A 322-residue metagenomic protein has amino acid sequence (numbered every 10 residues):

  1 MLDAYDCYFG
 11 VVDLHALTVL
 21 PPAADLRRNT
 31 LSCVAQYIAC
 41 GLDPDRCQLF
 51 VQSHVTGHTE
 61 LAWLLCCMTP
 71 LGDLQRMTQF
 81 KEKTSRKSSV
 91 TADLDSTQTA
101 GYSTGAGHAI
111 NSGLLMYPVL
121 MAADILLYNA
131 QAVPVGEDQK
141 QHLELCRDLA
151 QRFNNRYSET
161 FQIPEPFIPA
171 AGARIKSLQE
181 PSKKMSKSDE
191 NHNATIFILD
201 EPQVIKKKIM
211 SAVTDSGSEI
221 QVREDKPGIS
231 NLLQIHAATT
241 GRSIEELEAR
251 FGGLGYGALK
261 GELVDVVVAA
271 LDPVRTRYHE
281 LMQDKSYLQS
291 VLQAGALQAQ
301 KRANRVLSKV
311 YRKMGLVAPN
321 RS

Functional and structural regions predicted by a protein language model:
M1-A122, A269, H279: N-terminal Rossmann-like or analogous alpha/beta NTP/dinucleotide-binding catalytic cores that position adenine
A4-D6, T69-R76, L127-P134, A237-L247 (+1 more regions): Short helix-capping/linker segments at secondary-structure and domain boundaries
H15, L126, D189: Anionic group-transfer/hydrolysis microenvironments
T18, L127, Q131-P134, E280 (+2 more regions): Short amphipathic alpha-helical segments at helix-loop
A24-L31, K140-L143, Q289: Non-membrane alpha-helical structural segments and their capping/turn regions in soluble enzymes
L61-A62, Q79, S85-P181: Classical nucleotidyltransferase
K140-Q141, R147-S322: Conserved nucleotide- and phosphate/pyrophosphate-binding catalytic cores in adenylate/nucleotidyl-handling enzymes
